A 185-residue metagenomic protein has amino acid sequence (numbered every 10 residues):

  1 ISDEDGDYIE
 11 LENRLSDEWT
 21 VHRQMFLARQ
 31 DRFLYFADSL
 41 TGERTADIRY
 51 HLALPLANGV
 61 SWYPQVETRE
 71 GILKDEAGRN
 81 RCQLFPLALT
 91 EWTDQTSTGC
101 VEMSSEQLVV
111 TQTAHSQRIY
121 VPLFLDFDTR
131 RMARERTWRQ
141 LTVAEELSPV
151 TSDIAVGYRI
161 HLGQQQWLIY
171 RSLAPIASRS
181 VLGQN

Functional and structural regions predicted by a protein language model:
I1-N185: CBM-like, beta-strand-rich accessory domains located in the C-terminal region of large, secreted polysaccharide-active
